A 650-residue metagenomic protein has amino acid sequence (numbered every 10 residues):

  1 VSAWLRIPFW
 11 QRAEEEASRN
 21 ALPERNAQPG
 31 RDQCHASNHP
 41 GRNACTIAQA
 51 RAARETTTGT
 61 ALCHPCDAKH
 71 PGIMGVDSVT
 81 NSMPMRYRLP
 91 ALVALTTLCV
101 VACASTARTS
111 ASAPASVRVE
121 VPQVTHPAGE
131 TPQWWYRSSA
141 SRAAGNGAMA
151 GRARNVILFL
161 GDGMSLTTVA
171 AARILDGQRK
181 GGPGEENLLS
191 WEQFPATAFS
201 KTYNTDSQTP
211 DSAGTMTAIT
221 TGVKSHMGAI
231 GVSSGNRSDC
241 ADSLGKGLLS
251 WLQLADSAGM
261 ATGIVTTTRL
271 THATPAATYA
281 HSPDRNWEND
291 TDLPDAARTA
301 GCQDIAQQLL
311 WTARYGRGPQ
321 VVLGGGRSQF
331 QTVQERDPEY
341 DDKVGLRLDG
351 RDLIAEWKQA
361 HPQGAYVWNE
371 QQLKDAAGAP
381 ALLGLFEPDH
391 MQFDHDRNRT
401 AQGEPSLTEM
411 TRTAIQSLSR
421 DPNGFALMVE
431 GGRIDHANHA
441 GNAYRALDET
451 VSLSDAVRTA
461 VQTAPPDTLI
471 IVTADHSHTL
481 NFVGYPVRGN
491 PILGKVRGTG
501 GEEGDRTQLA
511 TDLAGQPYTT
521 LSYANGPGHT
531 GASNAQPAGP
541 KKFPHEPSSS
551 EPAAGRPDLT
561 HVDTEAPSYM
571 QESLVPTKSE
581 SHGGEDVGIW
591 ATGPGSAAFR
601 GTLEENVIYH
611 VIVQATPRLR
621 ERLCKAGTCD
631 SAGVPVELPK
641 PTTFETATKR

Functional and structural regions predicted by a protein language model:
S2-A13, N20-G30, A48, H64 (+1 more regions): N-terminal amphipathic/hydrophobic targeting modules at extreme N-termini, encompassing cleavable Sec/SRP-type signal
A17-T58: Compositionally biased, low-complexity flexible segments
C34, C45, C63-C66, C99: Cysteine-centered motifs
S82-L92: Bacterial N-terminal signal peptides that target proteins for export
A107-V117: Short, low-complexity, disordered segments immediately C-terminal to signal peptides in bacterial exported proteins
V124-W134, M149-N155, M164-A170, I174-T217 (+1 more regions): A post-motif C-terminal structural segment
G231-G245: His/Cys-centered metal/cofactor-coordination and adjacent catalytic loops
